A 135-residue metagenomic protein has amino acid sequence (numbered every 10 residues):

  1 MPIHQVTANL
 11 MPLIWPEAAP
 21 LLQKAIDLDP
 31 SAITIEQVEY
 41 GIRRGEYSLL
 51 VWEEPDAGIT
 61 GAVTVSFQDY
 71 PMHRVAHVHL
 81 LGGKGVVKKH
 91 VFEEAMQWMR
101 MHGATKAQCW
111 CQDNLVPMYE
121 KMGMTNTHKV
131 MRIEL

Functional and structural regions predicted by a protein language model:
M1-I33: Short amphipathic alpha-helix that is part of the acyltransferase structural core
P20-A25, I35-E36, L50-E54, H79-L80 (+1 more regions): N-terminal start-of-chain detector that recognizes signal peptides and the immediate post-cleavage beginning
L28-Y47: Active-site rim helix/loop that mediates acceptor-substrate recognition in acyltransferases
E39-Y40, S66-D69, Q97: Short, flexible, glycine/charge-rich loop motifs used to bind or transfer phosphoryl groups or to couple energy/partner
R44-V86: Conserved donor-binding loop and adjoining core beta-sheet/short helix segment in diverse acyl/aminoacyl transferases
Y47, K121-T125: Short glycine-aromatic motifs
H73-M122: Acyl-donor binding region in acyl/amide transferases
W110, T125-L135: Conserved catalytic-core motifs of GNAT/GCN5-like acyltransferases
